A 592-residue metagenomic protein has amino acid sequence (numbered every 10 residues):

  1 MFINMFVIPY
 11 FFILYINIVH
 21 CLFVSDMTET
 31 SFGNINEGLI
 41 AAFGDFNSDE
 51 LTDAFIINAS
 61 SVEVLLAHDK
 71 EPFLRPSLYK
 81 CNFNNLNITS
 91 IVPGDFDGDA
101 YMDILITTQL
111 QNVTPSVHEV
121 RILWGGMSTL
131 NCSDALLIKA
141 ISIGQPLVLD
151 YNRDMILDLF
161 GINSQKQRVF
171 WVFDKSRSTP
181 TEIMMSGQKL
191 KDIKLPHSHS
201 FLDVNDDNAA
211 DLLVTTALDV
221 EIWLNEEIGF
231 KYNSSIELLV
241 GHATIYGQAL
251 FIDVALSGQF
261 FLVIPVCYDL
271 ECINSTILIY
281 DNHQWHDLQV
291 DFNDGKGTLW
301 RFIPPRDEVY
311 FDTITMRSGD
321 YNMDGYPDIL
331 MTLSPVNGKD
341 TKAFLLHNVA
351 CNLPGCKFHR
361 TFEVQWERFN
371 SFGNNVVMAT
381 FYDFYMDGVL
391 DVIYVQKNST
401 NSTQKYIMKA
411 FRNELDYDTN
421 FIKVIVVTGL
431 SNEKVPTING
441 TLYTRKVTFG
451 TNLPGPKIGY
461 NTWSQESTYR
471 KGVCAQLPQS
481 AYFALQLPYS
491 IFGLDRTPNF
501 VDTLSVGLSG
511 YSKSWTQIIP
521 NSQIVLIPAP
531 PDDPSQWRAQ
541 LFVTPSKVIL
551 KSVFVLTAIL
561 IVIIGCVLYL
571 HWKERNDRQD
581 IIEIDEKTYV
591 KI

Functional and structural regions predicted by a protein language model:
I3-C21: Cleavable N-terminal signal peptides of Sec/SRP-targeted secreted and luminal proteins
I18-M27, S61-L78, T114-A135, K166-M185 (+5 more regions): Beta-propeller blade repeat segments, especially FG-GAP/WD-type strand-to-loop junctions in 6- to 7-bladed propeller
E29-A41, K80-V92, L136-L147, G187-S200 (+6 more regions): Repeat-based blade/solenoid architectures
S31-S60: Beta-strand-rich domains and repeat architectures in extracellular enzymes and scaffolds, especially beta-propellers
F32, N352-T380, Y385-I592: Gly/Ser/Thr/Pro-enriched helix-cap/hinge segments flanking short amphipathic alpha-helices
A42-S48, V92-G98, L147-R153, S200-D206 (+3 more regions): Structural signature of eukaryotic scaffold interfaces centered on beta-propeller domains
S48-N58, G98-T108, R153-I162, D206-T215 (+3 more regions): Acidic/hydrophobic-patterned starts of short beta strands in beta-sheet-rich repeat architectures
N163-K166, K191-A350: Beta-propeller domains
